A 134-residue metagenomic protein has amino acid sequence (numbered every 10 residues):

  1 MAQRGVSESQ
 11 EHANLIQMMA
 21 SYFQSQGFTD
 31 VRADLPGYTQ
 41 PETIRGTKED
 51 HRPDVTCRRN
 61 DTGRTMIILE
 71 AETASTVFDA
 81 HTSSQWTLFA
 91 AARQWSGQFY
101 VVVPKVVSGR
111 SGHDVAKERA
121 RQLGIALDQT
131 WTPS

Functional and structural regions predicted by a protein language model:
A2-E11, Q24-R64: Active-site metal-binding core of divalent-cation-utilizing nuclease and nuclease-like domains
H12-Q17, D79-L88, S111-D114: Well-ordered, non-membrane alpha-helical segments in soluble/globular domains
L35-P36, A71-A74, V102-V106: Structural motif
Q40-P41, V77, V107-R110: Short, solvent-exposed loop/turn segments at secondary-structure junctions
P53-T82, W86: Conserved catalytic cores of phosphodiester-cleaving nucleases, focusing on short active-site segments
F89-S96, Q122-I125: Arginine/glycine-rich "motif VI" loop of SF2 helicases in the C-terminal RecA-like domain
Y100-S134: Domain-level recognition of nuclease-like catalytic cores that cleave nucleotide substrates
